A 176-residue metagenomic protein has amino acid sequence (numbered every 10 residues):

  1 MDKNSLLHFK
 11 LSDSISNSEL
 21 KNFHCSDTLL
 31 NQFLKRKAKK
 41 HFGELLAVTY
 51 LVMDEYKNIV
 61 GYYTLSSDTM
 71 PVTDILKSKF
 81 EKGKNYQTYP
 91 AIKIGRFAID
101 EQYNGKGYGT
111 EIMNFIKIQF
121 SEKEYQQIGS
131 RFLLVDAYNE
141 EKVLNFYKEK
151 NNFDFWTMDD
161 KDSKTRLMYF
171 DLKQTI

Functional and structural regions predicted by a protein language model:
M1-G105, T110-L134, L144-I176: Non-catalytic substrate-recognition and accessory regions of acyl/acetyltransferase enzymes
A137: His/Cys-centered metal/cofactor-coordination and adjacent catalytic loops
